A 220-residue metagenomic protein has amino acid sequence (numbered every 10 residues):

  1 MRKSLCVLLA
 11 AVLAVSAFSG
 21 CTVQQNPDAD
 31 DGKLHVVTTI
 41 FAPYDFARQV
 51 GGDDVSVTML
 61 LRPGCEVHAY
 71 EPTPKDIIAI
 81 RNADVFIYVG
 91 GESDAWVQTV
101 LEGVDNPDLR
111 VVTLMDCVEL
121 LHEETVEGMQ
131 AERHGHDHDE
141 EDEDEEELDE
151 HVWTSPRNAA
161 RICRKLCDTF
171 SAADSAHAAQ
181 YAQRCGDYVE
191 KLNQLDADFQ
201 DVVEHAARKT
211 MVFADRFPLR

Functional and structural regions predicted by a protein language model:
M1-L9: Positively charged n-region of N-terminal signal peptides that target proteins for export
L9, G20-R220: Extracytoplasmic metal-acquisition and chelation regions
V15-F18: Bacterial Sec-type N-terminal signal peptides, specifically the leucine/valine-rich hydrophobic h-region
